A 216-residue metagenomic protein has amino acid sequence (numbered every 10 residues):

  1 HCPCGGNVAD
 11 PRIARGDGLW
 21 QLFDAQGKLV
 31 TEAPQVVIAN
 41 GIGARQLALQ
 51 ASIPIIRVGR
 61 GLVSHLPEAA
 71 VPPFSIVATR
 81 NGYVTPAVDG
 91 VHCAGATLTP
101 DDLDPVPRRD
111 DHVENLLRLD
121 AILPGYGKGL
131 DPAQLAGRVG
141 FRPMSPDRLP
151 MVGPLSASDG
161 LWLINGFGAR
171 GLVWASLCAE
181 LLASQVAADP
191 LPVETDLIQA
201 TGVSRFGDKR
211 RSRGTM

Functional and structural regions predicted by a protein language model:
C4, V37, W162-I164: Hydrophobic/aromatic beta-strand patches that form the interior of the parallel beta-sheet core in alpha/beta enzyme
C4-F23: A conserved short coil-to-beta-strand element within the FAD-binding core of flavoproteins
G18-Q21, V91-H92, L161-W162: Hydrophobic residues embedded in beta-strands of well-ordered beta-sheets
Q26-Q35: Core beta-strand elements of the Rossmann-like FAD/NAD(P) dinucleotide-binding domain in flavoenzyme oxidoreductases
Q35, A39-D159: Active-site substrate-recognition segment that forms the wall of the catalytic cavity or substrate channel
G129-M216: C-terminal catalytic lobe of FAD-dependent flavoproteins
